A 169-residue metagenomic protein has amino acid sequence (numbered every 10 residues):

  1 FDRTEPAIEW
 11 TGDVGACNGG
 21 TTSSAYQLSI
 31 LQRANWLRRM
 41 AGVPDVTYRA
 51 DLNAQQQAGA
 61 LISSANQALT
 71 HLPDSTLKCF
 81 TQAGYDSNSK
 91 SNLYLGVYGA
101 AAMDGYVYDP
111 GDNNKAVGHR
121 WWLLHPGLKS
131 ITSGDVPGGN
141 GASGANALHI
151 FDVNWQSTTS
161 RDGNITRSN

Functional and structural regions predicted by a protein language model:
F1-A65, K129-S130, V136-N169: N-terminal targeting leaders of exported, membrane, and organelle-targeted proteins
M40, L69-P73, F80, G163: Small/flexible residues
A50-L52, P73, G84, V97: Solvent-exposed, flexible loop/coil residues
G59, N66-T76, G111-N114, H119: Histidine-centered active-site/metal-ligand motif
K78-H149: A well-ordered secondary-structure block
